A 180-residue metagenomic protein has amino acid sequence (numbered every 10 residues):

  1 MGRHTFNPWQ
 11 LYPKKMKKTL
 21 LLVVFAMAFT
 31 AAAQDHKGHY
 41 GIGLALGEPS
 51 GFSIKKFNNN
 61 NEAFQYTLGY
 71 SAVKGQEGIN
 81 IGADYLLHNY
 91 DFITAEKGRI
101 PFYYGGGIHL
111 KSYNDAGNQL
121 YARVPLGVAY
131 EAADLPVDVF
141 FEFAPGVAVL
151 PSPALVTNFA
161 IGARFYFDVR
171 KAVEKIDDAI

Functional and structural regions predicted by a protein language model:
K15, F29-D35: Sec/Tat signal peptide C-region and signal peptidase I cleavage site
T19-A28: Sec-dependent N-terminal signal peptides
A33-V73, N80: Short glycine/proline- and aromatic-enriched beta-strand/turn motifs that initiate or cap beta-hairpins
Q34-G38, N60-N61, Y90-P101, A116 (+2 more regions): Short loop/turn motifs that connect adjacent beta-strands in outer-membrane beta-barrel proteins
G38-Y40, L46-S50, E77-I81, I100 (+2 more regions): Residues that define the transmembrane beta-barrel architecture of outer-membrane proteins
L44, E48, F52-K56, A83-N89 (+4 more regions): Residues on the lipid-exposed face of transmembrane beta-strands in outer-membrane beta-barrel proteins
G51, G69-G75, Y90-F92, H109-D115 (+2 more regions): Sequence/structural signature of outer-membrane beta-barrel proteins
G82-Y85, L155-I180: Outer-membrane beta-barrel "beta-signal"
